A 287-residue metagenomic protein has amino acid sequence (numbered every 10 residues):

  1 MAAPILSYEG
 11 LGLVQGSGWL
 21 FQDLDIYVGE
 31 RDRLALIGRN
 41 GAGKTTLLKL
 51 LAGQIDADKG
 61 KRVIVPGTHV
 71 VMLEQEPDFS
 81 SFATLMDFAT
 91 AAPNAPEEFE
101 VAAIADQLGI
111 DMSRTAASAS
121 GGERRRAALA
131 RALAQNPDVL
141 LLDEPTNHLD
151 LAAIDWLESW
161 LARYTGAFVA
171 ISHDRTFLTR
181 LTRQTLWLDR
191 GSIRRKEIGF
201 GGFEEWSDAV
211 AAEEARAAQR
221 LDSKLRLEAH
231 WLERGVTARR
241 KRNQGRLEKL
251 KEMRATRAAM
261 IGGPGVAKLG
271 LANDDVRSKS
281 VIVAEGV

Functional and structural regions predicted by a protein language model:
M1-A2, G12, A209-V287: Flexible nucleotide-interacting loop at or near the entrance of a catalytic core
M1-A218, N273-V287: ABC ATP-binding cassette signature C-motif
